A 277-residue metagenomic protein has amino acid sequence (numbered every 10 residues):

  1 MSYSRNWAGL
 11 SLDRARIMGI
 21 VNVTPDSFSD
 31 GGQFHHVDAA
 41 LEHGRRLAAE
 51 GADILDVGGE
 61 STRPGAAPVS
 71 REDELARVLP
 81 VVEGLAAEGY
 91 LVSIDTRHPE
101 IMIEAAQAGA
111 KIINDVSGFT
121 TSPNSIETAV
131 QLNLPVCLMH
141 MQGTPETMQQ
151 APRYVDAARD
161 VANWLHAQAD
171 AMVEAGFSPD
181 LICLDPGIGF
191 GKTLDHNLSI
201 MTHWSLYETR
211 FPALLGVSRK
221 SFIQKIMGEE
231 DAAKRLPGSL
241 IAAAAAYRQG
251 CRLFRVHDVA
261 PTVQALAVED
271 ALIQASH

Functional and structural regions predicted by a protein language model:
Y3-R5, L12, S29-D38, E42-H43 (+6 more regions): Active-site-adjacent loop and "lid" segments of alpha/beta metabolic enzymes
V21: Active-site-adjacent mobile loop/cap segments within catalytic or ligand-binding domains
P25: Catalytic-pocket segment enriched in acidic/His residues
E42-G58, Q249-G250: Catalytic domains of carbohydrate-active enzymes, especially glycoside hydrolases
V173-A175: Conserved C-terminal portion of the radical SAM core fold that forms the substrate/S-adenosylmethionine-binding
P179-L181: Short acidic capping loops at alpha-helix termini that bridge into adjacent secondary structure
